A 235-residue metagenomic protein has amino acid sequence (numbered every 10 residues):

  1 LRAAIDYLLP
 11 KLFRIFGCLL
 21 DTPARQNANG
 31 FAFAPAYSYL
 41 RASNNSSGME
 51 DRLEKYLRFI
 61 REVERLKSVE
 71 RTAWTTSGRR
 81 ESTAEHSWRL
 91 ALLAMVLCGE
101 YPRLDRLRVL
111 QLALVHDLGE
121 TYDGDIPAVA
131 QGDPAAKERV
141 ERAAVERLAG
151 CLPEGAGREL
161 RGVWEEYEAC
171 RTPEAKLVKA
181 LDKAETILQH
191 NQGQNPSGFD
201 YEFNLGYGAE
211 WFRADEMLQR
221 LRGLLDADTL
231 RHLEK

Functional and structural regions predicted by a protein language model:
L1-R14: Extreme N-terminal basic, low-complexity initiation segments that serve as generic localization/processing leaders
I5-D6, L20, Q26: Short linear motifs in intrinsically disordered, low-complexity N-terminal regions enriched in Ser/Thr with nearby
D6, G17, A36-S38, E166 (+2 more regions): Intrinsically disordered, low-complexity N-terminal regions enriched in serine/proline/glycine with scattered basic
L9, L20-D21, A36, S47 (+1 more regions): Coiled-coil-like amphipathic alpha-helices with heptad-repeat character
I15, D21, A28, Y37-Y39 (+1 more regions): Short, positively charged and aromatic/hydrophobic N-terminal segments
Q26, A32-F33: Intrinsically disordered, low-complexity segments enriched in serine/proline and basic residues
S43-K235: Active-site helical microenvironments for divalent-metal-assisted chemistry
